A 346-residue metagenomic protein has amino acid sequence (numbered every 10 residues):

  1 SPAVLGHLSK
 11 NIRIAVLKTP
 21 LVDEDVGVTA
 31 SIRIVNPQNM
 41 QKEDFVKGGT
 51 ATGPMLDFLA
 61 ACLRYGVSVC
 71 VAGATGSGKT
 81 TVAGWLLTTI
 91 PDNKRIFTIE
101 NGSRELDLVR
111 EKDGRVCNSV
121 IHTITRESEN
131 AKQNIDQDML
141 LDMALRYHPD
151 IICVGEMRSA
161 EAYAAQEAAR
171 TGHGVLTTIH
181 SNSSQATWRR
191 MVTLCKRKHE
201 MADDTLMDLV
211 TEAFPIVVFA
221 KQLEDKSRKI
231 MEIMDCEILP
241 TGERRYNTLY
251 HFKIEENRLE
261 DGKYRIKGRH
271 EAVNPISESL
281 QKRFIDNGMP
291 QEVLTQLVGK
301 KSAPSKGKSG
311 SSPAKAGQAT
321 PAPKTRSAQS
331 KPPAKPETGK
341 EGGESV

Functional and structural regions predicted by a protein language model:
S1-Y65: P-loop NTP-binding catalytic core
L8-K10, K18-P20, I32-I34, E100 (+3 more regions): Flexible glycine-/small-residue-rich
V67-A72, W85-E212, K221-Q222: Switch/coupling sub-region of P-loop NTPases
T75: The conserved Walker
K79: Conserved lysine of the Walker
D208-T241: Phosphate-binding/switch region of NTP-binding enzymes
I230-V346: NTP-binding/hydrolysis catalytic cores, primarily Walker-type P-loop NTPases
